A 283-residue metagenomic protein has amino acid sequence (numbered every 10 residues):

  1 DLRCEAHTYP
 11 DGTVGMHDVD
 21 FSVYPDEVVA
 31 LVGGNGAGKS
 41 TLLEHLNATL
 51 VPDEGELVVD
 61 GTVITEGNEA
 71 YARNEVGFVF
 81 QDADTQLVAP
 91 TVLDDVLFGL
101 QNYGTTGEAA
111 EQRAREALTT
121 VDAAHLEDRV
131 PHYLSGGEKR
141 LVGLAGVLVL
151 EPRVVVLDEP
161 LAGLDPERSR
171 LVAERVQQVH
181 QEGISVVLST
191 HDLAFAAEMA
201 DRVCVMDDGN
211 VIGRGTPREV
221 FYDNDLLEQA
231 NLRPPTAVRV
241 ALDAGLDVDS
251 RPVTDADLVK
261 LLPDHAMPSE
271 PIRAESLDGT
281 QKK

Functional and structural regions predicted by a protein language model:
V32-G34: The feature captures the beta-strand-to-loop junction immediately N-terminal to the Walker
N47: Helix-to-loop junction immediately C-terminal to a conserved catalytic motif
E108-L126: Conserved ABC ATPase "signature" region
V130-L134, E138: Conserved ABC ATPase signature
T190-H191: H-loop/switch region of ABC-family ATPase nucleotide-binding domains
D208-G209: Conserved ABC ATPase "signature" C-loop
L227-K283: ABC ATPase nucleotide-binding domains
